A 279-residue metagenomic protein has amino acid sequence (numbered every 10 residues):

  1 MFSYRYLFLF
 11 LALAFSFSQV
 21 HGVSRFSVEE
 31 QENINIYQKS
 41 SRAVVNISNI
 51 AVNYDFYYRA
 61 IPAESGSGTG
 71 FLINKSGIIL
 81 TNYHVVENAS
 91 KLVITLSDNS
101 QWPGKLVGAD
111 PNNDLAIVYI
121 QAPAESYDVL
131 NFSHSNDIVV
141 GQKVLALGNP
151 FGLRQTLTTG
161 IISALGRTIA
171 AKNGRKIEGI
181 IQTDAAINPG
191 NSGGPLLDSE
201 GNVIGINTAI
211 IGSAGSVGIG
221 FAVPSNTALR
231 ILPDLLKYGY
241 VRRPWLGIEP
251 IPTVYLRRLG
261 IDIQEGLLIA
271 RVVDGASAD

Functional and structural regions predicted by a protein language model:
M1-F8: Bacterial N-terminal signal peptides that target proteins for export
Y4, F17-Q19: Compositionally biased regions
F8-S16: Bacterial N-terminal signal peptides
V20-E265, A270-G275: Serine-dependent protease modules
